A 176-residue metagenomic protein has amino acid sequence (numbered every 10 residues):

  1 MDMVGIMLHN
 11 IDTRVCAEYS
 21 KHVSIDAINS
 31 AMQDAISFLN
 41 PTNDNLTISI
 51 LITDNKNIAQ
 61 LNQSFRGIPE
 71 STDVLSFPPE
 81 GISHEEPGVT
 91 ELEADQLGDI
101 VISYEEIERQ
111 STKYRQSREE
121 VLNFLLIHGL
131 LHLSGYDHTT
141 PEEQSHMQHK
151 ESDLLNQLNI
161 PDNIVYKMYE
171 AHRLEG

Functional and structural regions predicted by a protein language model:
M1-V121, S134-G176: An acidic/histidine-cluster motif and surrounding catalytic segment that typifies divalent-metal-assisted enzyme active
E120-G129: Short alpha-helical catalytic segment bearing the HExxH-like zincin motif of zinc-dependent metalloproteases
